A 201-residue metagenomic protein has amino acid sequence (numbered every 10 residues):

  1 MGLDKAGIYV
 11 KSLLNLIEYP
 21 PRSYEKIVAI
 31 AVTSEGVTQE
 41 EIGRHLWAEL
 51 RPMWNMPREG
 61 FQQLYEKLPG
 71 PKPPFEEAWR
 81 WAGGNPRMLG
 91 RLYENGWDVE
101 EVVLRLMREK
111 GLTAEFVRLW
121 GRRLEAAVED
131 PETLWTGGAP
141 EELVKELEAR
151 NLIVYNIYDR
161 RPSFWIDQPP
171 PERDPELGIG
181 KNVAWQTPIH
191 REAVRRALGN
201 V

Functional and structural regions predicted by a protein language model:
M1-H45: Conserved Walker B catalytic segment
K5, Y9, M53, W81 (+1 more regions): Residue-level marker of regulatory loop/turn positions in helix-turn-helix DNA-binding domains and in histidine
L13-P21, Y65, V144-N151: Hydrophobic, Leu/Ile/Phe/Ala-enriched alpha-helical segments that form helix-helix packing faces
E41-E49, E59-K67, R105-T113: A generic "structured core" feature
A48-G83, R87-E94: Conserved small helical "lid"/interfacial subdomain of P-loop NTPases
F75-A78, L89-W165: Winged-helix-like regulatory helical subdomains adjacent to P-loop NTPase cores
L152-V201: Short capping/hinge segments at domain boundaries that bridge a core fold to an adjacent linker or tail
